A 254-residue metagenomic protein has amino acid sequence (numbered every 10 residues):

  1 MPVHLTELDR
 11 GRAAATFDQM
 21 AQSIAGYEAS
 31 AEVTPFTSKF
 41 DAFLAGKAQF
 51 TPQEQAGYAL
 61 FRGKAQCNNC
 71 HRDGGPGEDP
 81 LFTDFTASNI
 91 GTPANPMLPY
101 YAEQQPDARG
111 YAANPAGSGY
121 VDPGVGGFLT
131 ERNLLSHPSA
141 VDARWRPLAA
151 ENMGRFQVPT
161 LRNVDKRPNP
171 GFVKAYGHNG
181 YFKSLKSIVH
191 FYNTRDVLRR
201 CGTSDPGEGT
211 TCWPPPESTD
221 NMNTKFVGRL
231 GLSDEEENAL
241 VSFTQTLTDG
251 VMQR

Functional and structural regions predicted by a protein language model:
M1-Q55, A59, R72-E78, N223-R254: Post-cleavage N-terminal segment of exported redox proteins
M1-R10, H137-A140, P170-F172, S204-G209: Low-complexity, polar-biased intrinsically disordered regions enriched in Pro/Ser/Thr/Gly
V3, S136, P215-T219: Amphipathic, alpha-helical segments enriched in basic
A13-T16, G124, F128-L129, Y192-T194 (+1 more regions): Generic hydrophobic, helix-prone segments enriched in Leu/Val/Ile
F36-F191, R199-T203: Short glycine/threonine-rich turn/loop motifs
R155-R254: Extracellular low-complexity, Gly/Ser/Thr-rich intrinsically disordered linkers and protease-sensitive activation/hinge
